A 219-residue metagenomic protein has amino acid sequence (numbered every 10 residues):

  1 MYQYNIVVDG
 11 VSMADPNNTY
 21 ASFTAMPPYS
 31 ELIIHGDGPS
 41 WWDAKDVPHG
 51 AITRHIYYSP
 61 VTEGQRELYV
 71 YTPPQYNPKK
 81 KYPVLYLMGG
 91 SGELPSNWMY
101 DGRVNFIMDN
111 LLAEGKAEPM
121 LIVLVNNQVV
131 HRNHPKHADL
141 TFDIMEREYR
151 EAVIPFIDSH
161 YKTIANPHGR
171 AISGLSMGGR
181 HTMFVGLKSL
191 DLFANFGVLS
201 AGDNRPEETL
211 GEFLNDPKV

Functional and structural regions predicted by a protein language model:
M1-V219: Non-catalytic cap/lid and distal C-terminal segments of serine-dependent acyl enzymes
